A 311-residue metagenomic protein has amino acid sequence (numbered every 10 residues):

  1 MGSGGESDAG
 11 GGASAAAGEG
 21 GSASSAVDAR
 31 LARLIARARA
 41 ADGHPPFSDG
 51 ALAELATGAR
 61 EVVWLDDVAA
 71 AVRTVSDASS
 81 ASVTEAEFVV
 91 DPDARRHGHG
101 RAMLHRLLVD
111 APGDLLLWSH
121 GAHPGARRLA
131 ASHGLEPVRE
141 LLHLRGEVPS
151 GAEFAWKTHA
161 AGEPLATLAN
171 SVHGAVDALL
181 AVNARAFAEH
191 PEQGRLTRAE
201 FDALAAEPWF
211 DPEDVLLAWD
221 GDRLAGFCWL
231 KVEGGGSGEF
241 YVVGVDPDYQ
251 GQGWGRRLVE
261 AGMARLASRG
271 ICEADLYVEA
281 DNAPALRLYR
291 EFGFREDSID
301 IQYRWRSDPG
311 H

Functional and structural regions predicted by a protein language model:
M1-A17, D77-E85, D91-P164, Q302-Y303: Acyl-donor-binding surface of acyltransferase catalytic domains
M1-A53, F154-G194: Short amphipathic alpha-helix that is part of the acyltransferase structural core
G21-S25, I35-A111, L116-G121, A225-S237: Conserved donor-binding loop and adjoining core beta-sheet/short helix segment in diverse acyl/aminoacyl transferases
V90, V243-V245, V278: Hydrophobic adenine-recognition pocket in adenosine-nucleotide-binding enzymes
R96-V109, V245, G251-S268, R287-E291: Conserved acetyl-CoA-binding loop-helix of GNAT-fold acetyltransferases
H133-A152, E260, A264, R269-H311: Active-site/acyl-donor-binding loops of N-acyltransferases
E192-E200, A206-L230: Phosphate-binding active sites in nucleotide-utilizing proteins
